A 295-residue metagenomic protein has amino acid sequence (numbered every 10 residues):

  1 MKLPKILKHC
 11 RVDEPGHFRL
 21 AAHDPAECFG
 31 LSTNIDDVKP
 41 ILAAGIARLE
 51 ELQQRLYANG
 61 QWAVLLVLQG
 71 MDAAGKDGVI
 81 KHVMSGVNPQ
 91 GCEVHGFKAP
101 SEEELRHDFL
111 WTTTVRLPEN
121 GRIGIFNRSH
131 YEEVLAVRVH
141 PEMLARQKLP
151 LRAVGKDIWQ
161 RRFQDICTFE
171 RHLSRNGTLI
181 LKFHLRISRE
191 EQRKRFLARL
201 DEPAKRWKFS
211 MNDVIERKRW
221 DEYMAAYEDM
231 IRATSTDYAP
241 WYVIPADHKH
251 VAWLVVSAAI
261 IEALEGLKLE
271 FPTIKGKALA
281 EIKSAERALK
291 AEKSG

Functional and structural regions predicted by a protein language model:
M1-G295: Flexible, compositionally biased loop and terminal segments
